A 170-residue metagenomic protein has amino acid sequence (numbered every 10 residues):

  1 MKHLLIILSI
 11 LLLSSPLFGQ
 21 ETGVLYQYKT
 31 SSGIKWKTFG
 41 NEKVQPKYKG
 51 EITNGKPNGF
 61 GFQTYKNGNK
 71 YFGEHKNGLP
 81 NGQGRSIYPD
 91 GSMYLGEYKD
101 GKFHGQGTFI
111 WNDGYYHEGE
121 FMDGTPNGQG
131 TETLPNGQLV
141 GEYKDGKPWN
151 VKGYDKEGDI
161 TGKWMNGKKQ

Functional and structural regions predicted by a protein language model:
L4-S14: Sec-dependent N-terminal signal peptides
S15-Q170: Glycine/tyrosine- and acidic-biased, solvent-exposed loop/turn segments at the edges of beta-strands
